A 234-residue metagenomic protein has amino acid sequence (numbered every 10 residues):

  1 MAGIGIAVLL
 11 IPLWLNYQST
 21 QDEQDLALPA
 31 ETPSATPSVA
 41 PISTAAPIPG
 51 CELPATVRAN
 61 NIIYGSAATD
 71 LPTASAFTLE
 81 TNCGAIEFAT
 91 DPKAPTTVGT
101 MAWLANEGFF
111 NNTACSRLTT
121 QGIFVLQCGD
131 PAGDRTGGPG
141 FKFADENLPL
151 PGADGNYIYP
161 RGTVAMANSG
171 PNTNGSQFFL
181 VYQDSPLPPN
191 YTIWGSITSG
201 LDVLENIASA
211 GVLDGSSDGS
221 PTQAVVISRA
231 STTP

Functional and structural regions predicted by a protein language model:
M1-P234: Cyclophilin-like peptidyl-prolyl cis-trans isomerases
